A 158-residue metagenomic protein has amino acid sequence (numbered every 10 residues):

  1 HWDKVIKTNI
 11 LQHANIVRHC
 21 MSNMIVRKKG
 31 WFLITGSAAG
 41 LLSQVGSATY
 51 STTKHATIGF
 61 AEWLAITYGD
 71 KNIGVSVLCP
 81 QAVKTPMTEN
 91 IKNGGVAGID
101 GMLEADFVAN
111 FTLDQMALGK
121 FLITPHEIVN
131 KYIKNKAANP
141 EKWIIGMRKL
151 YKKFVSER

Functional and structural regions predicted by a protein language model:
H1-D3: Substrate-binding pocket helix/loop in short-chain dehydrogenase/reductase
V17, T53: Active-site helix of classical SDR
H19-K28: A short helix-coil junction within the Rossmann-fold of NAD(P)-dependent oxidoreductases
S37: Residue(s) in the substrate-gating loop at a strand-loop-helix junction that position the organic substrate next
G40-L42: Conserved catalytic-site region of short-chain dehydrogenase/reductase
Q44-A48: Active-site loop immediately N-terminal to the catalytic Tyr-X3-Lys motif of short-chain dehydrogenase/reductase
A65-I128: SDR active-site lid
